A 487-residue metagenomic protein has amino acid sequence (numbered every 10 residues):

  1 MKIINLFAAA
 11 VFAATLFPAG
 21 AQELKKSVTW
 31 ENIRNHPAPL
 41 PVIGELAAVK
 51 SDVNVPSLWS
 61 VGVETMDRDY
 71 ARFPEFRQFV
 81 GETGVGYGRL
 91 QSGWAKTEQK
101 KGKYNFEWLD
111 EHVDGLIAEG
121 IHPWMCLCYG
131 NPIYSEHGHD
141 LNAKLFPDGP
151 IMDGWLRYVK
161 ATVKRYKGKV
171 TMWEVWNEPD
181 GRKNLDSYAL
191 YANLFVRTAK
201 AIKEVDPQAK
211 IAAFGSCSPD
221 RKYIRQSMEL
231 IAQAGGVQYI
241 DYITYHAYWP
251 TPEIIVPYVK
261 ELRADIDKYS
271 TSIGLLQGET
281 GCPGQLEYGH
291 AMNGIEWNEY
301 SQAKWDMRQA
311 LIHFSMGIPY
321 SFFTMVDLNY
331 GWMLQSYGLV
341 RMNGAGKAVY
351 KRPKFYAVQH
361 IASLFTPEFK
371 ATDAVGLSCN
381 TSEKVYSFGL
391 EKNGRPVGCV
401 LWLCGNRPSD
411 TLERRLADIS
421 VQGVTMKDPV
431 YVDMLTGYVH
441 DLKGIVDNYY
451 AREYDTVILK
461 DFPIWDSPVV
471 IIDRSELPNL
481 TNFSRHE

Functional and structural regions predicted by a protein language model:
M1-L6: Positively charged n-region of N-terminal signal peptides that target proteins for export
F7, V11, P18-T83, G93 (+1 more regions): Mature N-terminal, pre-catalytic/accessory segment of carbohydrate-active enzymes
V80-D241, A247-P250: Substrate-binding cleft and catalytic face of glycoside hydrolase catalytic domains, especially the flexible beta-alpha
Y188-I312, M316-Y320: Noncatalytic carbohydrate-binding groove/subsite architecture in carbohydrate-active enzymes
C282-F365, T372-V385: Aromatic/acidic polysaccharide-binding cleft in carbohydrate-active enzymes
S378-M426, P468, R474-E476: Carbohydrate-binding surface patches
S420-H440: Solvent-exposed beta-hairpin/edge-strand motifs
D441-E487: C-terminal beta-strand-rich structural cap/linker in extracellular carbohydrate-active enzymes
